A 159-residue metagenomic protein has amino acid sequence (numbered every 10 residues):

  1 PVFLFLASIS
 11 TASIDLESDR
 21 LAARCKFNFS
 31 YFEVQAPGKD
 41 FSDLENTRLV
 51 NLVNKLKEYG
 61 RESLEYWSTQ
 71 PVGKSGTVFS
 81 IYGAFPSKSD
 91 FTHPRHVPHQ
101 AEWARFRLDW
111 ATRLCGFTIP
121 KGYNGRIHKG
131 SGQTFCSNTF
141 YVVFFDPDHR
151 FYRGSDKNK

Functional and structural regions predicted by a protein language model:
P1-W110, P120-K159: Basic, Lys/Arg-enriched alpha-helical interface segments
F117: Short beta-strand-centered aromatic/proline hotspots
